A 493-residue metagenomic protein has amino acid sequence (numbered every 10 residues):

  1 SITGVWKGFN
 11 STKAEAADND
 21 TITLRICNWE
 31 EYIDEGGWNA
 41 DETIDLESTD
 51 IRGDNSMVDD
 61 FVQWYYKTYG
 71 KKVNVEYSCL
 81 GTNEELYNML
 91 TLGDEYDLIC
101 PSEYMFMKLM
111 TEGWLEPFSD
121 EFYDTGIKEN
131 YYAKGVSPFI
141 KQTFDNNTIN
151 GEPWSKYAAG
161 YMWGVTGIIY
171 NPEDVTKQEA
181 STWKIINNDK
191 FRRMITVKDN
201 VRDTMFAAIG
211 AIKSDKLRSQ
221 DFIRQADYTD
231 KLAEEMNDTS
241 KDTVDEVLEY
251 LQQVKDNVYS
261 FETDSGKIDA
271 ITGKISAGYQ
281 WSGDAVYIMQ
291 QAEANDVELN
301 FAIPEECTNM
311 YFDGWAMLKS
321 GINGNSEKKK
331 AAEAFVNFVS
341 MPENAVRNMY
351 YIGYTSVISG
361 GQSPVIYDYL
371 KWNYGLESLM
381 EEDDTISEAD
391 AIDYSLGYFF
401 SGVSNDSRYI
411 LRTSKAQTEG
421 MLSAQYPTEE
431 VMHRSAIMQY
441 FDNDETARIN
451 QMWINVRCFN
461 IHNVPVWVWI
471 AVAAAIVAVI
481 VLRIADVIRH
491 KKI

Functional and structural regions predicted by a protein language model:
S1-G8: N-terminal export signals
F9-A17: Low-complexity, acidic Ser/Thr/Pro-rich repeat tracts that form intrinsically disordered stalk/linker regions of very
A17-K108, E112: Early extracytoplasmic/lumenal segment of secretory-pathway proteins
C27-T43, S48-D54, Y104-D269: Extracytoplasmic ligand-binding site segments that recognize negatively charged/polar headgroups
D59, E84-Y96, T111-E112, I185 (+2 more regions): Short helices/loops that flank or line small-molecule/ion binding pockets
D256-N325, I366: Extracytoplasmic/periplasmic substrate-binding proteins
L318-Y426, I476: Mature extracytoplasmic/periplasmic domains
I392-I493: Conserved C-terminal helix/tail region of periplasmic/extracytoplasmic solute-binding proteins
